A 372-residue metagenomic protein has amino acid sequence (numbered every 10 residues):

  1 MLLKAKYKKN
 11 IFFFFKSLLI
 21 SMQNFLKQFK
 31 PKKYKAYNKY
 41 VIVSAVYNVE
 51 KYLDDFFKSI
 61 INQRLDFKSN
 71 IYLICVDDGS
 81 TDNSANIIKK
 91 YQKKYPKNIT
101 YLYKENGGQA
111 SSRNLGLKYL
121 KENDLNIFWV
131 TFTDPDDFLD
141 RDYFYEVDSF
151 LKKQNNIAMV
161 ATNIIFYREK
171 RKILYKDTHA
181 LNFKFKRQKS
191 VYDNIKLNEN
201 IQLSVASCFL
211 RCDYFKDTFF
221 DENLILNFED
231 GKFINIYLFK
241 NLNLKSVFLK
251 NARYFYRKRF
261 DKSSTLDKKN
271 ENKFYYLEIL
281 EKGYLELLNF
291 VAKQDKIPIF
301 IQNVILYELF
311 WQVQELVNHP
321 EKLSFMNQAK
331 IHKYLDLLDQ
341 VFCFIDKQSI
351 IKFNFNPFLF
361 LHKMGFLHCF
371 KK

Functional and structural regions predicted by a protein language model:
V49-Q63: Short, well-formed alpha-helical segments that are part of the catalytic scaffolds of diverse glycosyltransferases
S69-G79, T100-E105: Short beta-strand/loop segment that forms part of the nucleotide-sugar
D77-N86, G108: A conserved acidic beta->alpha catalytic loop
K104-D124: Glycine-rich, basic loop-to-helix element that forms the pyrophosphate-binding segment of sugar-nucleotide handling
N126-F138: Short beta-strand-to-loop acidic/aromatic patch adjacent to the donor-nucleotide binding site
F138, D142-T178: Conserved donor NDP-sugar-binding/catalytic core segment of glycosyltransferases
K176-N200: Short, flexible, basic/aromatic active-site loop/helix in glycosyltransferases
V191-K282: Conserved nucleotide-sugar donor-binding catalytic segment
